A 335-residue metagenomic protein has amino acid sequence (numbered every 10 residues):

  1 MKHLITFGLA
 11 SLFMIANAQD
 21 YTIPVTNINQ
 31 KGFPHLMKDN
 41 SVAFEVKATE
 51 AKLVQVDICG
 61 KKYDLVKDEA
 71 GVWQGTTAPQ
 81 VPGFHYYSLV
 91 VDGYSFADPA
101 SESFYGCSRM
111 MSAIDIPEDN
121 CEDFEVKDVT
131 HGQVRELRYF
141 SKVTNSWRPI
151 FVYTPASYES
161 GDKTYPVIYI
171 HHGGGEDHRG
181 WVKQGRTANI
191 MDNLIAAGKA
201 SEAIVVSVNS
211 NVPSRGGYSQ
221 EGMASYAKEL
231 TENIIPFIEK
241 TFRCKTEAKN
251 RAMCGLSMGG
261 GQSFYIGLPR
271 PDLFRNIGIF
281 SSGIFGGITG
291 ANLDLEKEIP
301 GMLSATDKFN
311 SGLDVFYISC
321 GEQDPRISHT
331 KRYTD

Functional and structural regions predicted by a protein language model:
M1-D20: Bacterial Sec-dependent N-terminal signal peptides
N17, M37-D39: Extreme N-terminus of proteins, especially the signal/transit-peptide cleavage junction and the first residues
A18-Q30: A general sequence property marking short-to-moderate contiguous segments in secreted/outer-membrane adhesion
Y21-P24, N40-Y63, K67-D335: Non-catalytic cap/lid and distal C-terminal segments of serine-dependent acyl enzymes
K31-L36: Short beta-strand segments of immunoglobulin-like
